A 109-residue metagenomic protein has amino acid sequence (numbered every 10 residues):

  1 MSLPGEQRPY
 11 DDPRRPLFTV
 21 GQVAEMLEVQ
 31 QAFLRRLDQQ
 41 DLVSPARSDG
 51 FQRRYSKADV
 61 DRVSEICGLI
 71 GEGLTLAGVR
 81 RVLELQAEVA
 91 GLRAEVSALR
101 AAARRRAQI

Functional and structural regions predicted by a protein language model:
S2-P16, E25, Q39, S44-P45 (+2 more regions): Arg/Lys-rich, alpha-helical DNA-contact motif
Q30-F33: Short coil turns linking two alpha-helices in DNA-binding domains
R36: DNA-binding alpha-helical recognition surfaces that contact promoter or target DNA
Q52: Conserved catalytic core of two-component sensor histidine kinases, primarily the HATPase_c ATP-binding
